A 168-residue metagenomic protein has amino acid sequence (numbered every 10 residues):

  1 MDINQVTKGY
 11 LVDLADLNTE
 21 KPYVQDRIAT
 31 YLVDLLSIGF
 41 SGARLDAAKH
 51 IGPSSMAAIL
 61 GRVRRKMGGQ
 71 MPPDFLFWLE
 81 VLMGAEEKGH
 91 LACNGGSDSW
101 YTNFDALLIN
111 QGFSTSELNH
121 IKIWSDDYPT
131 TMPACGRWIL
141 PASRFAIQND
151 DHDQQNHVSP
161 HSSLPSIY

Functional and structural regions predicted by a protein language model:
M1-Y10: Core domains of carbohydrate- and sulfate-ester-processing enzymes
G9-V12, F40: Phosphate-group recognition and catalysis centered on beta-loop-alpha active-site segments
D13-R27: Active-site mouth loops of central-metabolism enzymes
A29-Y168: Active-site-proximal helices and loops of the catalytic beta/alpha 8
